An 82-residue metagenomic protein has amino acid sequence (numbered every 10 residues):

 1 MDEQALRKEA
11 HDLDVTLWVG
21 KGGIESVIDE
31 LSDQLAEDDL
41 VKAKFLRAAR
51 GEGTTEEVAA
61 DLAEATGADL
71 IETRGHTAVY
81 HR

Functional and structural regions predicted by a protein language model:
M1-R82: Positively charged, polar, low-complexity stretches
